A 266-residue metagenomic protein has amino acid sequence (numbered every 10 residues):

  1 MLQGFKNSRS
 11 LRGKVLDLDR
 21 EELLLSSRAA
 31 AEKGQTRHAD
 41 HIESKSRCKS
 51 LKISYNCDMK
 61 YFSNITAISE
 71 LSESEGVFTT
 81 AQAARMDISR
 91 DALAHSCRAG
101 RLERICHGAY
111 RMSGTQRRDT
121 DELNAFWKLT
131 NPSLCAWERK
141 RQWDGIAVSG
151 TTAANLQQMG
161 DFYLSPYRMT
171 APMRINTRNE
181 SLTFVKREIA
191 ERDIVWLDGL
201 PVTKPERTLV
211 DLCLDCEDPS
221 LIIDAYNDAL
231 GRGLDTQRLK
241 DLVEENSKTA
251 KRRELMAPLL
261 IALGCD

Functional and structural regions predicted by a protein language model:
L2-K60: Short, intrinsically disordered or compositionally biased N-terminal tails of bacterial proteins
H41-S44, C48-T66, S72-A81, R85 (+5 more regions): Short gly/ser-rich loop at a beta-strand->alpha-helix junction or flexible surface loop bordering the NTP-binding
T249-D266: Long hydrophobic alpha-helical segments typical of transmembrane helices together with their membrane-interfacial
